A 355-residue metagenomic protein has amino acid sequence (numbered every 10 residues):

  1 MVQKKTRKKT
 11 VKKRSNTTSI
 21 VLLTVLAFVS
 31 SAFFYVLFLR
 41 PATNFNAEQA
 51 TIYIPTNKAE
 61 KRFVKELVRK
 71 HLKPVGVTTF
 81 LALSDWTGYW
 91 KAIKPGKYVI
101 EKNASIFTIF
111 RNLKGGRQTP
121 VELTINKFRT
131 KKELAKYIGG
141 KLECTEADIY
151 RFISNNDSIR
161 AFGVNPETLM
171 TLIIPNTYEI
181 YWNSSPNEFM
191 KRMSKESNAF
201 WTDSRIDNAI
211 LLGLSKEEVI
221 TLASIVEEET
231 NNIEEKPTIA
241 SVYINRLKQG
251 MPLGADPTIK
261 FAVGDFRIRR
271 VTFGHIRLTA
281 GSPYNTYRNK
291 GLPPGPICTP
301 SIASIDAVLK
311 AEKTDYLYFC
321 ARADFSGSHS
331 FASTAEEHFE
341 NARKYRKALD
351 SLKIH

Functional and structural regions predicted by a protein language model:
M1-S15: N-terminal Lys/Arg-rich, disordered targeting/topogenic segments
I20-F34: Hydrophobic membrane-insertion alpha-helices, especially the h-region of bacterial N-terminal signal peptides
Y35-F200: Signal peptide-directed extracytoplasmic domains
K136, L142-A147, R151, S158-H355: Bacterial extracytoplasmic/cell-wall-associated proteins, especially those involved in peptidoglycan
